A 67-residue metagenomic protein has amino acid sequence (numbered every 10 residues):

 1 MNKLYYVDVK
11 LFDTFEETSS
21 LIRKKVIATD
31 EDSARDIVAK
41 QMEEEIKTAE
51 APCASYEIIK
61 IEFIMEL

Functional and structural regions predicted by a protein language model:
M1-N2, A28-A34: A short, structured loop/turn motif at beta-sheet edges
M1-S19: Short aromatic-glycine-(Arg/Gly/Cys) micro-motifs in beta-strand/loop hairpins
Y5-L11, V26, S55, K60-I64: Short beta-strand element of the conserved SAM-dependent methyltransferase core
L11-D13, I27, Q41-I46: Sparse, context-dependent recognition of short Cys/His-centered cofactor- or disulfide-binding micro-motifs
D13-F15, D32, P52, L67: Compositionally biased, intrinsically disordered low-complexity regions
T18-E31: A short, exposed loop/beta-hairpin motif centered on an aromatic-Gly-Thr core
K40-L67: Short, mixed-charge low-complexity intrinsically disordered segments
